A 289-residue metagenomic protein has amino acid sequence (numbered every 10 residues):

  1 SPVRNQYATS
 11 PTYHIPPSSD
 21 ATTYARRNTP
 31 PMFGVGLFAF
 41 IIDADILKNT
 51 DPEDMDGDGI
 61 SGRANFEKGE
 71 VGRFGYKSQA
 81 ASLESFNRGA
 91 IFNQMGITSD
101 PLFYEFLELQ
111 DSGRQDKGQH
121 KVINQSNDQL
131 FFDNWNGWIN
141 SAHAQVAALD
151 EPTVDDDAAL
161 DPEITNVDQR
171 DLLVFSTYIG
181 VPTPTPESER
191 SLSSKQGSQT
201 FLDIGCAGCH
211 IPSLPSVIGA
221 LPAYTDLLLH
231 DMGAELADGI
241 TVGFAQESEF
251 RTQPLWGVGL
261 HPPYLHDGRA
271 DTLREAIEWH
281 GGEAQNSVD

Functional and structural regions predicted by a protein language model:
S1-D289: Periplasmic c-type cytochrome electron-transfer domains
